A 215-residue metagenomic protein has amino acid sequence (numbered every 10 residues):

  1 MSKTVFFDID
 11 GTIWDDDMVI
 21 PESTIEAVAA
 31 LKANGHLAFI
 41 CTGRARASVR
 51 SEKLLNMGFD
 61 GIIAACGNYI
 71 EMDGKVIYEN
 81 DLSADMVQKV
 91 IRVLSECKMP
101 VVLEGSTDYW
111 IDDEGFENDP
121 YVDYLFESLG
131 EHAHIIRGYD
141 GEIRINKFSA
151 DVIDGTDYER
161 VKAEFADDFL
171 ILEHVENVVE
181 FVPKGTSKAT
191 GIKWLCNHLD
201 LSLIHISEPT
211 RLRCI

Functional and structural regions predicted by a protein language model:
M1-S2, A64, L201: Short, small/polar residue-rich loop motifs at catalytic or cofactor-binding pockets
K3, D60, I204: Conserved acidic residues
K3-D16: Asp-based phosphoryl-transfer active-site loop
F7, Y69-M72, G141-I143, L172: Short, basic/glycine-rich phosphate-binding loops at helix/coil junctions that contact nucleotide phosphates
D17-N118: Active-site phosphate-binding/coordination module
S23, S48-V49, R160, G191 (+1 more regions): Phosphate- and divalent-cation-binding pockets in alpha/beta enzyme and binding domains that engage nucleotide-derived
C97-L203, S207: Conserved acidic, metal-coordinating active-site core of Asp-based, Mg2+-dependent phosphoryl-transfer enzymes
E208-T210, I215: Positively charged, low-complexity/disordered segments
